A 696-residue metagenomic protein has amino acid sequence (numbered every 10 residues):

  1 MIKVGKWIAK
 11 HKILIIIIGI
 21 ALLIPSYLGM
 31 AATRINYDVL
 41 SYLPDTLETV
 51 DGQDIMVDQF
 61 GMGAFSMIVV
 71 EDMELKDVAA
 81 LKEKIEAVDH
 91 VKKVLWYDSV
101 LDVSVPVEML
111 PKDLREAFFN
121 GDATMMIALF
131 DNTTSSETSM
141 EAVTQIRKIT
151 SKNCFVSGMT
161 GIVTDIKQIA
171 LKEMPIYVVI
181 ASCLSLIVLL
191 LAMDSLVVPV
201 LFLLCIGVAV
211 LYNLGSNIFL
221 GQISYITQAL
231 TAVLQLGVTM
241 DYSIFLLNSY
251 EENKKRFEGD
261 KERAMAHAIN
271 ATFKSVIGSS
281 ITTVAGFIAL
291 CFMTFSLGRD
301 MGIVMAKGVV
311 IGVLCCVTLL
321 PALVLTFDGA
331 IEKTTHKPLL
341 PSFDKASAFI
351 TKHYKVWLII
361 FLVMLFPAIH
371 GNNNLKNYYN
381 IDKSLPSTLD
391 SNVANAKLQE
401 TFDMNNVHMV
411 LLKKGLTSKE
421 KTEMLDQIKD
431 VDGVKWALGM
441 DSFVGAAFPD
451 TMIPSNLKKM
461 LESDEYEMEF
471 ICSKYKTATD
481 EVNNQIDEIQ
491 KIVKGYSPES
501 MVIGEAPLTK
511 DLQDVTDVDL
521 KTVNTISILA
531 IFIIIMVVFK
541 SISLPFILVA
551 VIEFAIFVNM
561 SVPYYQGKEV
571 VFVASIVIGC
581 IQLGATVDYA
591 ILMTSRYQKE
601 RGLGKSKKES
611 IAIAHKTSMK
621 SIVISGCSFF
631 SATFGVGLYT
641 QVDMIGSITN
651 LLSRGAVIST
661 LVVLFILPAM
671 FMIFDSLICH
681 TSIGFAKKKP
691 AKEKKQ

Functional and structural regions predicted by a protein language model:
M1-I35, T134-N377, K494-Q696: Membrane-embedded transmembrane helical bundles of large multi-pass transporters/channels
D38-L40, I381-S384: Histidine-acidic residue clusters that define the catalytic metal-binding segment of zinc metallopeptidase domains
D45-F65, V70-V163, K376, D382-L544 (+1 more regions): Structured non-transmembrane domains adjacent to transmembrane bundles in polytopic membrane proteins
